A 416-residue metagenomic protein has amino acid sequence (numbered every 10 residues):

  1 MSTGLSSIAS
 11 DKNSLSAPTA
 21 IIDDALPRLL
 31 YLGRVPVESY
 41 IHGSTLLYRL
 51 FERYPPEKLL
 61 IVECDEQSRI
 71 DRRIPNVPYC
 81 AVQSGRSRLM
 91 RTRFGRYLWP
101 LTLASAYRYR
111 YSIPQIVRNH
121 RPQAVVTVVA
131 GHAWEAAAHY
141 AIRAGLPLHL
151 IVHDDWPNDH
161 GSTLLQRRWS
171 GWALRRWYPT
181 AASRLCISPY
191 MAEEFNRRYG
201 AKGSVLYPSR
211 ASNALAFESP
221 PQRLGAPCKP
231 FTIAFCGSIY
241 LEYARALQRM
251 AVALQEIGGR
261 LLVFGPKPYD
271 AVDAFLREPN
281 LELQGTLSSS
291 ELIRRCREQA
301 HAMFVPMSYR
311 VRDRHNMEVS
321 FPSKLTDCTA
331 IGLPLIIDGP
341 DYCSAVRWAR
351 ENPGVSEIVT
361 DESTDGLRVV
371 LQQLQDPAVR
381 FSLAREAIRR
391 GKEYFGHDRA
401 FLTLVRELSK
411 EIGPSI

Functional and structural regions predicted by a protein language model:
S2-A81, V252-I257: N-terminal subdomain of nucleotide-sugar transferases
Y40, A106-R110, V125-G145, L150-V152: An aromatic- and histidine-rich active-site surface loop
Y111-Q115, E135, W156, L165-R184: Membrane-proximal helix-turn-helix segments that form the acceptor-binding/catalytic region of lipid-linked
P147-H149, P157-R176, S212, Y243: Nucleotide-sugar donor phosphate/pyrophosphate-binding loop at the beta->alpha transition of glycosyltransferases
Y190, P208-R210: Carbohydrate-associated surface elements
S212-A214, R223-L276, G285-I293: Conserved catalytic-core segment of nucleotide-activated headgroup transferases in glycan assembly
L241-R245, S290-T329, L335-R347: Nucleotide-sugar-dependent
D361-G366, Q375-L408: A charged, aromatic-enriched C-terminal amphipathic alpha-helix characteristic of glycosyltransferases across folds
